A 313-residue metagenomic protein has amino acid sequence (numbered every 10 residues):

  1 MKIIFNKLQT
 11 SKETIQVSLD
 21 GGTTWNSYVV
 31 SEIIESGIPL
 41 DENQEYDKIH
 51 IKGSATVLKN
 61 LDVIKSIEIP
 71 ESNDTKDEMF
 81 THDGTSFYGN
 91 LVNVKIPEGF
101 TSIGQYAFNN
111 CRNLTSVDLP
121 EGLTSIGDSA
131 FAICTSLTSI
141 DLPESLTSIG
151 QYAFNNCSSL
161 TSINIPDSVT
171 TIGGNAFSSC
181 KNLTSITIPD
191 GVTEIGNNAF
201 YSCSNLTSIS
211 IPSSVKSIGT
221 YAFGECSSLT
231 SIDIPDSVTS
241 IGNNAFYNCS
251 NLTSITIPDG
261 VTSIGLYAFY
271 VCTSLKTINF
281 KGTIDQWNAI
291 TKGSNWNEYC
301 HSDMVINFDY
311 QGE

Functional and structural regions predicted by a protein language model:
M1-K12, S54-A55, K65, E71: A short beta-strand element within beta-rich, extracytoplasmic domains of secreted/secretory-pathway proteins
Q16-L19: Conserved Ser/Thr-centered positions that define the repeating blades of beta-propeller domains
G22-V29: Surface-exposed loop/edge segments in extracytoplasmic proteins
I34-E42: Exposed aromatic-hydrophobic patches
D41-G53: Noncatalytic modules at the cell exterior or secretory-pathway interfaces, chiefly beta-strand-rich lectin/adhesion
I49-I51, D62-E78, Y88-S102, R112-S125 (+8 more regions): Structural signature of tandem-repeat unit edges
T291-S294: A structural signal for leucine-rich repeat
